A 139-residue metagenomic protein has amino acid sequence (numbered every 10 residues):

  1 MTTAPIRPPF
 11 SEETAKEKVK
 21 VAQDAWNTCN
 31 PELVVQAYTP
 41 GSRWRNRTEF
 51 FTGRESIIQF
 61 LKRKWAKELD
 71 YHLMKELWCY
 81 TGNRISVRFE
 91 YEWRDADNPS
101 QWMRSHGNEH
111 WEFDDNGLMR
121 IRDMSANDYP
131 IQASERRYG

Functional and structural regions predicted by a protein language model:
T2-F10, Q59-G139: A beta-strand edge to alpha-helix "cap/lid" segment located at domain peripheries
P5, D24, R47: Short, flexible active-site loop motifs that bind/organize anionic cofactors or intermediates
S11-T28: Short, aromatic-enriched amphipathic alpha-helices that serve as compact interaction elements
T14-E17, P31-I85: A solvent-exposed, acidic/Ser-Thr-rich amphipathic alpha-helical stretch
